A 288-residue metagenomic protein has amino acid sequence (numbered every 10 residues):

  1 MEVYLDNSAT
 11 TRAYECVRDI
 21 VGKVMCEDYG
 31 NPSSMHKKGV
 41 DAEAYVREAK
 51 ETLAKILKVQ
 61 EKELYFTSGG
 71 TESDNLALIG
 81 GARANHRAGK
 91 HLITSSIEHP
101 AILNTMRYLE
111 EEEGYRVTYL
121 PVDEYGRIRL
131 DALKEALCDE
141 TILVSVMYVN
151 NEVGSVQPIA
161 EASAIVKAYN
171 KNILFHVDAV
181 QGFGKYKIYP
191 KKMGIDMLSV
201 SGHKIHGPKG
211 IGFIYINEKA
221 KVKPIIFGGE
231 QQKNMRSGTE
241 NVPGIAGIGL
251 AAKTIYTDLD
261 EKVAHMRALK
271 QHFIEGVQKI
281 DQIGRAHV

Functional and structural regions predicted by a protein language model:
M1-R285: Pyridoxal 5′-phosphate
